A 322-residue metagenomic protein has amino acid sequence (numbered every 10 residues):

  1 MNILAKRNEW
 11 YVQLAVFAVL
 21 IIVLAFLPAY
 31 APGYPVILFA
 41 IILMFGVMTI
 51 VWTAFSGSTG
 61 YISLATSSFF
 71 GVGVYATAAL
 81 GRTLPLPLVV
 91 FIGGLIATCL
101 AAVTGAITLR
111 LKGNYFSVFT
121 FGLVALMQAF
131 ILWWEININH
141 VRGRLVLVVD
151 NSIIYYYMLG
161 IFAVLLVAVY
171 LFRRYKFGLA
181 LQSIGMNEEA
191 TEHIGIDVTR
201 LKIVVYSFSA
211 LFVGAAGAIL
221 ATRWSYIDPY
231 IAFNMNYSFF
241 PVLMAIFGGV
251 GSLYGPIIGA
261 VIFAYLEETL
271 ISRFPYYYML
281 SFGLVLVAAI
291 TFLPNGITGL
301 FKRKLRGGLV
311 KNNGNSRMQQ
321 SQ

Functional and structural regions predicted by a protein language model:
M1-Q322: Transmembrane alpha-helices and adjacent helix-loop boundaries
